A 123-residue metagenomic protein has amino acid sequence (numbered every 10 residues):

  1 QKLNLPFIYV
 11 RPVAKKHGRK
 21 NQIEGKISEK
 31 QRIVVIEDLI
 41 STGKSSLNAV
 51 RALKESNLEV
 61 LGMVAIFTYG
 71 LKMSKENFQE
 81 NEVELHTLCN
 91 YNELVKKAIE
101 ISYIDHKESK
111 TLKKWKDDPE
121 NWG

Functional and structural regions predicted by a protein language model:
Q1-V34, T42-N48: Short, glycine/charge-rich flexible loops or terminal/linker lids adjacent to PRPP-binding catalytic cores
R51-G123: PRPP-dependent phosphoribosyltransferase catalytic core
